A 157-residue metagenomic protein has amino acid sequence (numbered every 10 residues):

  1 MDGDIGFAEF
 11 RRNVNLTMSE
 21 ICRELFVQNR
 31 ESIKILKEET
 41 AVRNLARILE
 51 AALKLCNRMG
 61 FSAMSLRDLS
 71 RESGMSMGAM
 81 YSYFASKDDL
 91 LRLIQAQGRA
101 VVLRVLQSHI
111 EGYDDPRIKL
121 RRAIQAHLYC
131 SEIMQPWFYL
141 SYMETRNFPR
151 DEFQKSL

Functional and structural regions predicted by a protein language model:
M1-A41: N-terminal intrinsically disordered/low-complexity leader segments
K34-I35, V42-D68: Short, amphipathic alpha-helix enriched in basic
A46-E50, S62, Y83-Q107: An amphipathic alpha-helix adjacent to DNA-recognition modules
L55-D89: Helix-turn-helix
S108-P136: Hydrophobic alpha-helical connector segments
Q135-L157: Short secondary-structure transition hinges
